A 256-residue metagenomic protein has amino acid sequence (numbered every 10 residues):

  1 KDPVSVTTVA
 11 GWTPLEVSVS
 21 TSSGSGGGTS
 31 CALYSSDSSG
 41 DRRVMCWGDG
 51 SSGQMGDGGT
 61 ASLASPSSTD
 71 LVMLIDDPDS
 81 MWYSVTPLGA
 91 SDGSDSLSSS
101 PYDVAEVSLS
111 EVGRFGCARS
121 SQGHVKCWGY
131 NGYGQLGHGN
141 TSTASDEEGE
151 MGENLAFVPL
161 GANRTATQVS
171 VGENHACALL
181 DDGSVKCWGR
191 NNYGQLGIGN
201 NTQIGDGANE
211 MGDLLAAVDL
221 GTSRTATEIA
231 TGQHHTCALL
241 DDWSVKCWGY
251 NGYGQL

Functional and structural regions predicted by a protein language model:
K1-L256: Eukaryote-biased RCC1-like beta-propeller repeat architecture
